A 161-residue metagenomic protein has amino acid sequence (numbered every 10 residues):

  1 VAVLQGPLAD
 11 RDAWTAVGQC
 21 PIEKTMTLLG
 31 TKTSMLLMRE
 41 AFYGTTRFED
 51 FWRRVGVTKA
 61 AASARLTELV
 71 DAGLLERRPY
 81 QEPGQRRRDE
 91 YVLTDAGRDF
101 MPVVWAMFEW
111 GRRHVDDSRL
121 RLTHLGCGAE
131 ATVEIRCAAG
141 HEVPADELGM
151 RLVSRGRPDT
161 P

Functional and structural regions predicted by a protein language model:
V1-L8, E109-P161: C-terminal regulatory/oligomerization modules of transcriptional regulators
V1-T25: N-terminal leader segment of winged-helix/HTH proteins
C20-A61: N-terminal helix-turn-helix DNA-binding core of bacterial DNA-binding proteins
I22, V104-G111: Hydrophobic alpha-helical core bundles mediating ligand binding, dimerization, or RNAP-core interactions
G30, E82-V104: Basic, amphipathic "hinge/linker" alpha-helix immediately C-terminal to the N-terminal HTH DNA-binding motif
T45, R54, R78-P83, E90: A short, glycine- and basic residue-enriched loop/turn that sits immediately adjacent to a domain's principal
L66-T67: Short, hydrophobic-biased segments on the C-terminal half of alpha helices that form "recognition helices"
V70-Y80: A short, conserved structural fragment
